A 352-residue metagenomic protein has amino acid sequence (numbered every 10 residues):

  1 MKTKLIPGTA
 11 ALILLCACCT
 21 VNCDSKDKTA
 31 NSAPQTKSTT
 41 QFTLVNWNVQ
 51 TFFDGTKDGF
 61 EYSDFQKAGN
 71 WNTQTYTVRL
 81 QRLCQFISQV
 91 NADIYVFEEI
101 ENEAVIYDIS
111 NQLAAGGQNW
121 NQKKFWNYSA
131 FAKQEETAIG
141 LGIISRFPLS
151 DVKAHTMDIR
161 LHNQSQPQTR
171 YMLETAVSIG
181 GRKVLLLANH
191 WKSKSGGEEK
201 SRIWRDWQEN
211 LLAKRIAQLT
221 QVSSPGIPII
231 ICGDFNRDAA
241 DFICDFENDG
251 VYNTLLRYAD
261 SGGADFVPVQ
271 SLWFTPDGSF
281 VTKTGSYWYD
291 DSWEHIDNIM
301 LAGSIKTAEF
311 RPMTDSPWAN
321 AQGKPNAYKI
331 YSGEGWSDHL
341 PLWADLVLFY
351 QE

Functional and structural regions predicted by a protein language model:
M1-S32: Bacterial Sec-dependent N-terminal signal peptides
T20-G117, K133-A138, K329, E334 (+1 more regions): N-terminal, active-site-proximal structural segment of metallo-dependent hydrolase catalytic domains
D27-N31, I216-I230, N236-E352: Metal-dependent phosphoester-hydrolase catalytic domains
N31-P34, A68-Q74, N91-E99, A130-F131 (+6 more regions): Second-shell loop/turn segments in exported
L44-V49, L83-I106, L186, H190 (+4 more regions): Active-site beta-strand/loop signature of hydrolases that rely on acidic residues for catalysis
R79-L83, V96, N102-V105, I109 (+6 more regions): Stable alpha-helical elements in mature extracytoplasmic
E101-W191: Structured beta-strand-rich core segments of catalytic domains in phosphoester-bond hydrolases
T169, I179-N210, K214-A217: Metal-dependent phosphoester/phosphodiester hydrolase catalytic core
